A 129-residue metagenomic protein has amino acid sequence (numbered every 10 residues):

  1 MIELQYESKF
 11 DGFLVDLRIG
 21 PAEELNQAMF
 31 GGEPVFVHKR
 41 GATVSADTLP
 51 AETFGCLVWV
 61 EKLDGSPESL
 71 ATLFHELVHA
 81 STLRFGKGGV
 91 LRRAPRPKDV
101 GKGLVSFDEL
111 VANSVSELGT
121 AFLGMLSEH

Functional and structural regions predicted by a protein language model:
I2-D11: Zn2+-dependent metallopeptidase catalytic core
V15-D16, G20-E68, L83-R84, G88-G89 (+1 more regions): Active-site scaffold of zinc-dependent metalloenzymes
S66-A71, T82-L123: Post-HEXXH active-site segment of zinc metalloproteases
H75, H79: Histidine-centered divalent metal-coordination motifs
L123-H129: Replace "(M1/M4/M9/M12/WLM)" with "(e.g., M1/M4/M8/M9/M12/M26/WLM)" and add "not limited to" to clarify scope
